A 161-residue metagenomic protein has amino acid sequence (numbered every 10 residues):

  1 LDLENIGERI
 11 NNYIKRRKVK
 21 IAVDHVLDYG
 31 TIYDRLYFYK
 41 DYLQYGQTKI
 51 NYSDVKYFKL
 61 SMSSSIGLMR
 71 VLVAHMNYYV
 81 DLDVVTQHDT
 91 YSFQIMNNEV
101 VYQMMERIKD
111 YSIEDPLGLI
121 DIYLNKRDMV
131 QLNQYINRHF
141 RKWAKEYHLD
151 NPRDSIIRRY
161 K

Functional and structural regions predicted by a protein language model:
L1-F38, T48, H139, A144 (+2 more regions): Anionic N-terminal interaction surfaces
L3-I6, Y57-K161: Acidic, Ser/Thr- and proline-rich intrinsically disordered linker/docking segments of eukaryotic scaffolds
I21, I50, Y91-F93: Generic detection of short hydrophobic beta-strand segments and adjacent strand-loop junctions
D28-M69: Phosphoinositide-binding peripheral membrane targeting modules
